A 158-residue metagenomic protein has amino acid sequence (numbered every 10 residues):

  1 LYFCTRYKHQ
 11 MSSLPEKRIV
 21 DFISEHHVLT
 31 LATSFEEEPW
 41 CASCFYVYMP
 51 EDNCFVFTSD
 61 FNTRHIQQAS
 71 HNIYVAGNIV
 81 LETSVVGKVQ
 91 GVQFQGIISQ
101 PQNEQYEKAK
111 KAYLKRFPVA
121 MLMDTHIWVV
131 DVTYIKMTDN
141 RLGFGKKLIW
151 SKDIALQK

Functional and structural regions predicted by a protein language model:
Y2-V28, A155-K158: Extreme N-terminal tail/first-helix region
V20-D21, V47, Q67, P118-A120: Short secondary-structure boundary/capping segments
I23-S24, S70-H71, L114: Alpha-helix boundary recognition
S24, P39, A120-M123: Short solvent-exposed loop/turn micro-motifs enriched in small/polar/acidic residues
H26-F61, A69, V75-L81, Q90: Short beta-strand segments
H27-V28, Y74, P118, I135: Generic structural signal for secondary-structure transition and capping sites
S59-T63, A76-L81, E107-V119: Short acidic (Asp/Glu) patches
V86-K158: Charged, gly/pro-rich active-site loop segments
